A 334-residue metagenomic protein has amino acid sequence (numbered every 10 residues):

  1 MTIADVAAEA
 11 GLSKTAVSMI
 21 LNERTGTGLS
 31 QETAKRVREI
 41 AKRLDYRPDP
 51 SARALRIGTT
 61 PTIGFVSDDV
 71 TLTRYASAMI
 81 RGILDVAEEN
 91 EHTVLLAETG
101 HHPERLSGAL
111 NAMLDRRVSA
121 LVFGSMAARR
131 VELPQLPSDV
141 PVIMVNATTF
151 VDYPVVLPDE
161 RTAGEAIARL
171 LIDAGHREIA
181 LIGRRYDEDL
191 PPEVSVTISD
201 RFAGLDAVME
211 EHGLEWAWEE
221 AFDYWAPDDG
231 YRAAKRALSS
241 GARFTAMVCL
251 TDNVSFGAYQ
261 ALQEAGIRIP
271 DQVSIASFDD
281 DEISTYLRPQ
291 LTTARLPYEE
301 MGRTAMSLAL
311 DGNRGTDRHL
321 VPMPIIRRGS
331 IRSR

Functional and structural regions predicted by a protein language model:
M1-P61: N-terminal helix-turn-helix DNA-binding module of bacterial transcription factors
T2, I57-R169, D173: Alpha-helical recognition/docking segments in bacterial nutrient-uptake and carbohydrate-utilization systems
S13, P61, S119, R177-E178 (+1 more regions): Short acidic/polar active-site loop segments enriched in Thr and Asp
A16-M19, R56-V70, E178-P191: Short beta-strand segments enriched in small/hydrophobic residues
T25, T71-L72, H101-H102, A128 (+3 more regions): Glycine-/small-residue-rich active-site loops that bind phosphorylated ligands and cofactors
A34, S77-R81, F202: Short amphipathic alpha-helical segment that frequently serves as the phosphate-/nucleotide-binding helix
R43, D85-N90, S138-M144, T148-R334: Bacterial carbohydrate/catabolite-sensing allosteric modules
R43-D49, E104, F123-M126, Y231 (+1 more regions): Short gly/ser/thr-rich secondary-structure transition/capping motifs
